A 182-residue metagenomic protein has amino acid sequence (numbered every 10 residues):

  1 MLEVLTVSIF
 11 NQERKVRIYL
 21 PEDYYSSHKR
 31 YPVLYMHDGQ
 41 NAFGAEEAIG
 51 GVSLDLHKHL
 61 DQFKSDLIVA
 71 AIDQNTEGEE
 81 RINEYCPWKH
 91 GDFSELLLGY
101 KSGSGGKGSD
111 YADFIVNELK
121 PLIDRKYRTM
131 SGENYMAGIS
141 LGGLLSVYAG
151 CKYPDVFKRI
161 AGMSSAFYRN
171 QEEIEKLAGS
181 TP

Functional and structural regions predicted by a protein language model:
M1-P182: Non-catalytic cap/lid and distal C-terminal segments of serine-dependent acyl enzymes
